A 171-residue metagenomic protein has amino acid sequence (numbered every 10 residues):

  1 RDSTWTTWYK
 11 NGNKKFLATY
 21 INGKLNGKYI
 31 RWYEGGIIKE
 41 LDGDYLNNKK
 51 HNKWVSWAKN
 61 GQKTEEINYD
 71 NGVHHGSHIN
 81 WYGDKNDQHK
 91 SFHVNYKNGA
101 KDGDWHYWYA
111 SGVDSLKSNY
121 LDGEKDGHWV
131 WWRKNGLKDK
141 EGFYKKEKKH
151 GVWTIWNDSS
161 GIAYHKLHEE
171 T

Functional and structural regions predicted by a protein language model:
R1-T171: Glycine/tyrosine- and acidic-biased, solvent-exposed loop/turn segments at the edges of beta-strands
